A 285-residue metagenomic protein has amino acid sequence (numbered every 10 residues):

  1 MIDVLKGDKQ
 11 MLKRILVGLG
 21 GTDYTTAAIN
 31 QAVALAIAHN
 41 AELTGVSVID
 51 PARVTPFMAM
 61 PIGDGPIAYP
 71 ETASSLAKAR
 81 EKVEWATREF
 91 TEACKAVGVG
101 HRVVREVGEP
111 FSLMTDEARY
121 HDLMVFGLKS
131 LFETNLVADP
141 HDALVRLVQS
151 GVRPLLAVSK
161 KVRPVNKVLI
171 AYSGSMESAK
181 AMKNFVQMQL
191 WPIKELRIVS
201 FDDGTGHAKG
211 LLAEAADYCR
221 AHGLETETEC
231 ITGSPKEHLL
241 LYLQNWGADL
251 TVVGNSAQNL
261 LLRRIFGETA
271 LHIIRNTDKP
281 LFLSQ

Functional and structural regions predicted by a protein language model:
I2-L5, Q31, V103, F111-V162 (+1 more regions): Gly/Ser-rich helix-loop-strand patches that form or flank binding pockets for ribonucleotide-derived cofactors
I2-P70, S150-R153, R163-I231: Small/aliphatic-rich secondary-structure junction motif
A28, A32, F90, M114 (+3 more regions): Aromatic/hydrophobic pocket-lining residues that form π-stacking "cages" and hydrophobic walls in ligand
P66-E84: A short acidic, glycine-rich active-site loop that binds or catalyzes chemistry on phosphate/adenosine moieties
K82-V99: Ordered, amphipathic secondary-structure segments that act as subunit-interaction surfaces in large macromolecular
C94-R102, H222-E227: A short helix-to-beta-strand connector/capping loop
R105-S112, G233-K236: Charged docking surfaces used in two-component/phosphorelay signaling
A216, S234-Q244: A short, acidic, amphipathic alpha-helical segment used as a generic capping/interface helix at domain edges
